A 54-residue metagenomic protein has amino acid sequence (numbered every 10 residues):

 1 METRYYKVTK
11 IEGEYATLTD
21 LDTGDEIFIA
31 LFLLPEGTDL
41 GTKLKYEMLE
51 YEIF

Functional and structural regions predicted by a protein language model:
M1, D22-G24: Glycine-centered tight beta-turn/hairpin loop motif at sheet-sheet or coil-to-beta transitions
M1-E12: Structural detector for short beta-strands of small beta-barrel domains
E14-L18: Short aromatic-glycine-enriched beta-strand elements
G24-E36: Beta-strand/loop nucleic-acid-binding surfaces
L44-Y46: A short, hydrophobic beta-strand micro-motif
M48-F54: Short, Lys/Arg- and Gly-enriched loop/turn segments at beta-strand edges
